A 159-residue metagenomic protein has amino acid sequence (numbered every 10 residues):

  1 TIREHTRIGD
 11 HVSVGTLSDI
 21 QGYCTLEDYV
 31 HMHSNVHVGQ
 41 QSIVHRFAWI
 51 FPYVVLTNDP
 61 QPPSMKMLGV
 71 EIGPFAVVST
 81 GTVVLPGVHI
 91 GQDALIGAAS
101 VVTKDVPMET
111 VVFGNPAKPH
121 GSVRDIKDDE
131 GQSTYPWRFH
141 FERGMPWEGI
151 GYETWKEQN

Functional and structural regions predicted by a protein language model:
R3-E4, G9-D10, G15-T16, Q21-G22 (+15 more regions): Left-handed beta-helix
N58, K104, S122, F139-F141: Generic structural "secondary-structure junction" signal
P60-P62, V88, S122-R124: Conserved catalytic-core motifs of eukaryotic protein kinase domains, centered on the activation segment
P74-V77, E130-S133, F139-H140: Short, low-complexity, polar/charged sequence segments that are solvent-exposed and flexible
M108-S133: Conserved beta-strand-loop-alpha-helix hinge in the C-terminal portion of ABC ATPase nucleotide-binding domains
T134-N159: Intrinsic low-complexity, glycine/proline- and repeat-rich, mixed-charge intrinsically disordered regions appended
